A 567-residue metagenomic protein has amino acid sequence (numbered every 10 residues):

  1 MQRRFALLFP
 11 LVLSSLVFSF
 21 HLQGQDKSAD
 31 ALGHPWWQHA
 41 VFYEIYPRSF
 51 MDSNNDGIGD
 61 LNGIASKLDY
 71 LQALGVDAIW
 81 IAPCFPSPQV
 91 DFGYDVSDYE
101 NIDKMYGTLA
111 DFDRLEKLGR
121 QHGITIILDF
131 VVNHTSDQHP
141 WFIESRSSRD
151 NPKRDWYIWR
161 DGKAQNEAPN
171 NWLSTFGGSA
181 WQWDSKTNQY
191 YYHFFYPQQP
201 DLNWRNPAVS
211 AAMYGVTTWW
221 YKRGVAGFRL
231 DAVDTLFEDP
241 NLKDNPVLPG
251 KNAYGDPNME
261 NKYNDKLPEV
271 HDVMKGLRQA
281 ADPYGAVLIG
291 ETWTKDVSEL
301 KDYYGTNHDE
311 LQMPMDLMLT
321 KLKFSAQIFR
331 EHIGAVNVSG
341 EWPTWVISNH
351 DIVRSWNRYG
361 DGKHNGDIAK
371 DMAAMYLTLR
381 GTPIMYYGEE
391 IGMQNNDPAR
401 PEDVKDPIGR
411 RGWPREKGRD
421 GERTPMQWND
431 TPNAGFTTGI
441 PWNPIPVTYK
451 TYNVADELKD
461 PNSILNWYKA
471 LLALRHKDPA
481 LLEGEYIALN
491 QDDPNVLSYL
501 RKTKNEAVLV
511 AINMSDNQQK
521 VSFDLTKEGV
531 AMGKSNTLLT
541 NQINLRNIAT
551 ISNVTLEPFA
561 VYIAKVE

Functional and structural regions predicted by a protein language model:
M1-F9: Bacterial N-terminal signal peptides that target proteins for export
F9-V17: Bacterial N-terminal signal peptides
K27-T218, K222, T235-K295, M426: Acidic/aromatic-lined carbohydrate-recognition and catalytic surfaces of CAZymes acting on diverse glycans
W37, N241, N245-Y263, H271-A281 (+5 more regions): Loop/helix patches that line or flank the sugar-binding groove of alpha-linked glycan CAZymes
Q518-Q542: Beta-strand-rich binding/interaction modules
I548-E567: C-terminal beta-strand-rich structural cap/linker in extracellular carbohydrate-active enzymes
